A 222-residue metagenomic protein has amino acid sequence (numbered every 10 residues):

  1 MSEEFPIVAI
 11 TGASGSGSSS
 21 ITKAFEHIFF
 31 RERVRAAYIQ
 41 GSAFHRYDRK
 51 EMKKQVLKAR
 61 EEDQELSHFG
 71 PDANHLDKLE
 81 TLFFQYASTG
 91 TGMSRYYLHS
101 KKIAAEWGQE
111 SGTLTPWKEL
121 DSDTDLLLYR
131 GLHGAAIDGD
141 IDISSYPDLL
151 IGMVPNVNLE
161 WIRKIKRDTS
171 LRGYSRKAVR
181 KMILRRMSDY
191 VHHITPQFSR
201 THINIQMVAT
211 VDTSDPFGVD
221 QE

Functional and structural regions predicted by a protein language model:
M1-S2, D121-D123, S188-E222: NTP-dependent small-molecule kinase module
V8-T11: Short hydrophobic/aromatic beta-strand immediately N-terminal to the Walker A/P-loop
S14: The conserved Walker
S18: Conserved lysine of the Walker
I21-T22: Post-Walker A alpha-helix
H27-A37: Post-Walker A helix-loop "phosphate-sensing" segment adjacent to the P-loop in P-loop NTPases
A37-Q40, F44-I103: Conserved nucleotide-sensing/catalytic segment adjacent to the nucleotide-binding pocket in NTP-handling enzymes
S111-S170: ATP-dependent NMP and nucleoside kinases share a basic, alpha-helical "lid"
